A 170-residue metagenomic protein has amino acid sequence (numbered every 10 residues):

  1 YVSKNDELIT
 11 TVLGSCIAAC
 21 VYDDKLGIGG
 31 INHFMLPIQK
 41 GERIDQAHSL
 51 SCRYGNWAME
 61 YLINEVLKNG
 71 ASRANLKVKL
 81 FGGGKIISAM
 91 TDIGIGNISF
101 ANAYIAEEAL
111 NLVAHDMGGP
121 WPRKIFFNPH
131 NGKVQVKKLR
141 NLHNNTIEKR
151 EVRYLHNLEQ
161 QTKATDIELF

Functional and structural regions predicted by a protein language model:
Y1-T10, T146-I147, V152: N-terminal amphipathic/basic leader segments beginning at the initiator methionine
Y1-V2, I9-L13, V21-D23, S72 (+3 more regions): Solvent-exposed alpha-helices and their adjacent loops that cap or buttress functional pockets in soluble metabolic
I9-N69: Conserved mixed alpha/beta catalytic, RNA-binding, or beta-rich assembly cores of soluble enzyme, regulatory
M35-K40, G82-I86, G118-W121: Acidic, glycine-rich active-site loops and adjacent beta-strand->loop/helix elements that engage anionic groups
G55-L62, L76, N97, A101: Amphipathic alpha-helical interface surfaces
N75-G82: Short glycine-rich phosphate-binding loop at a beta-alpha junction
K85-G96: Phosphate/ribose-phosphate-bearing ligand recognition and processing surfaces, centered on ADP-ribose/NAD(+/P+) systems
I95-A164: Divalent-metal-activated hydrolytic enzyme cores
